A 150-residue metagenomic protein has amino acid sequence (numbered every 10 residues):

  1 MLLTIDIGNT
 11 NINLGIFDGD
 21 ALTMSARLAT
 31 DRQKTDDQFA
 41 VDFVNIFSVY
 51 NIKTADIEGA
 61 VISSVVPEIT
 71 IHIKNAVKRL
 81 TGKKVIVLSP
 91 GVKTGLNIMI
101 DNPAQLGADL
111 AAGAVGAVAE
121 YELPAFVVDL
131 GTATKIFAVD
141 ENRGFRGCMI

Functional and structural regions predicted by a protein language model:
M1-I5, L28-R32, E68-A76, V115-V118: Short, mixed-charge, low-aromatic patches
M1-T23, A117, L123-F145: Gly/Thr-rich phosphate-binding beta-strand-loop-beta motif of the actin/hexokinase/Hsp70
D18, N45, N75, R79 (+1 more regions): Short, well-ordered alpha-helices that flank and scaffold nucleotide-derived cofactor binding pockets
M24-H72: N-terminal phosphate-binding loop and adjacent alpha-helix
A26, V61, I86, F126-V128: Hydrophobic/aromatic beta-strand patches that form the interior of the parallel beta-sheet core in alpha/beta enzyme
I52-L106, N142-R146: Short beta-strand-loop/turn "lid" adjacent to the catalytic site in phosphate-handling enzymes
G95-A125: Conserved phosphate-binding catalytic cores of ATP/NTP-utilizing and phosphoryl-transfer enzymes
C148-I150: Histidine/lysine/aspartate-rich catalytic loop segments that bind and position anionic ligands
